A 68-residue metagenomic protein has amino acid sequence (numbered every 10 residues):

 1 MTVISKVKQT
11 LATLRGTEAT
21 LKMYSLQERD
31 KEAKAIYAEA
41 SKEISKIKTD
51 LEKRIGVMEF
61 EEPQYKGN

Functional and structural regions predicted by a protein language model:
M1-Y24: N-terminal acidic leader/helix
T2-K6, D50-E52, N68: Short, highly charged low-complexity linear segments
K8, K31-K42: Short, charged, amphipathic alpha-helical segments
T20-K34: Helix-loop segments that flank and shape redox-cofactor active sites
K22, R54-I55, E61-E62: A generic hydrophobic-segment detector
E32-A35, F60-N68: Long amphipathic alpha-helical coiled-coil segments
I44-M58: Amphipathic alpha-helical coiled-coil segments
